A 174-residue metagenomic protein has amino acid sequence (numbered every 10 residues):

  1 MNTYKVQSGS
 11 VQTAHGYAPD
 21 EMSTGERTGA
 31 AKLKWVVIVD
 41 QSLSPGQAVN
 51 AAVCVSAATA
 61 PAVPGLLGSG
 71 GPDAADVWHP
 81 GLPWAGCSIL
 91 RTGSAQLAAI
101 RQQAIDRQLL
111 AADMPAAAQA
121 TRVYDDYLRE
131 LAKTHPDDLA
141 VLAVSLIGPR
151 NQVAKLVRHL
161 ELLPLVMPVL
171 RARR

Functional and structural regions predicted by a protein language model:
N2-R174: Positively charged, small/polar-rich N-terminal and surface patches that mediate targeting and assembly and bind
